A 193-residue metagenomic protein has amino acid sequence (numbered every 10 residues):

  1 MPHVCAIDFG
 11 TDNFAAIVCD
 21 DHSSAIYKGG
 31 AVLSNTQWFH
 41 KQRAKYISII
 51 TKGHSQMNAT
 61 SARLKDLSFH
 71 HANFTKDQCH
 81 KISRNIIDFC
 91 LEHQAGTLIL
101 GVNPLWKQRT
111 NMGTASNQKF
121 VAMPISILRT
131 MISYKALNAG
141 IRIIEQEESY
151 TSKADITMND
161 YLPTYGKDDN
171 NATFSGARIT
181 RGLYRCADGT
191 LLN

Functional and structural regions predicted by a protein language model:
M1-N193: Positively charged, helix-rich recognition surfaces that bind polyanionic ligands
